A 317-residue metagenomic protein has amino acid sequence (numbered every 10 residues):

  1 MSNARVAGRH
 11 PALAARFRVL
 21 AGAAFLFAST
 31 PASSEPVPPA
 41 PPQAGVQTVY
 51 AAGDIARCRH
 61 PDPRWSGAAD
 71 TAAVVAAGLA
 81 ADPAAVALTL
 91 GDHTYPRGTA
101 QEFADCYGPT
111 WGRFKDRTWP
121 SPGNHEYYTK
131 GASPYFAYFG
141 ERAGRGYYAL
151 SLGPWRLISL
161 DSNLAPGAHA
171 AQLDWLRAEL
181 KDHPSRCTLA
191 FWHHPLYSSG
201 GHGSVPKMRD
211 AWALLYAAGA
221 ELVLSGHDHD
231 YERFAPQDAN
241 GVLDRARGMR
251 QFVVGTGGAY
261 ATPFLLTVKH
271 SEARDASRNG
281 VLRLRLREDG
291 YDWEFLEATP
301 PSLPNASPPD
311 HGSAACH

Functional and structural regions predicted by a protein language model:
M1-A14: N-terminal secretory signal peptides that target proteins for export/translocation
R16-S29: Bacterial N-terminal signal peptides
E35-E102, P166, S198-S199: N-terminal active-site segment of His-dependent metallophosphoesterases
V49-A51, L88, L157-S159, L189-F191 (+1 more regions): Structural motif
G53-D54, G91-D92, G123, W192 (+1 more regions): Active-site flanking residues adjacent to catalytic metal/cofactor-binding acidic residues
H60-D62, Y95-T188, H202-A217, L222 (+1 more regions): Extended active-site neighborhood of metal-dependent phosphoesterases/phosphodiesterases
W192-P195, H227-D228, L296-E297: Short, well-ordered beta-to-alpha junction loops that form the rim of enzyme active sites and present histidine/acidic
P263-F264, H270-H317: A short C-terminal boundary segment appended to hydrolase-like catalytic domains
